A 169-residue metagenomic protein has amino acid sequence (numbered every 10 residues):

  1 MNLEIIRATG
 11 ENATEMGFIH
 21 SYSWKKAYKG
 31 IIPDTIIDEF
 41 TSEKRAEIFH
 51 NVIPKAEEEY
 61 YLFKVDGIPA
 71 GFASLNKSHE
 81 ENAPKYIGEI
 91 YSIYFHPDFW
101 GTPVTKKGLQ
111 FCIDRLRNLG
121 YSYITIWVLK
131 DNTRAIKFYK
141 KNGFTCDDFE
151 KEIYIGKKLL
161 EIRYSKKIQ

Functional and structural regions predicted by a protein language model:
N2-E4: Extreme N-terminal starter segment of soluble prokaryotic enzymes
R7-E11, F18-I31, I37-D98, L109-F111 (+3 more regions): Acetyl-CoA-dependent GNAT
E11-N12, P103: Short helix-adjacent coil turns
P33-D34, N132: Short, structured coil/loop segments at alpha-helix boundaries
G67, G71, P103-T105, G143: Conserved phosphate-binding and hydrolysis motifs of nucleotide-dependent enzymes
Y86-G88, S122-T125, L129-I136, K140-N142 (+1 more regions): C-terminal "cap" of GNAT-fold acetyltransferases
S92-Q110, R117-L119, L129-K137, K141: Conserved glycine-rich acetyl-CoA-binding loop
